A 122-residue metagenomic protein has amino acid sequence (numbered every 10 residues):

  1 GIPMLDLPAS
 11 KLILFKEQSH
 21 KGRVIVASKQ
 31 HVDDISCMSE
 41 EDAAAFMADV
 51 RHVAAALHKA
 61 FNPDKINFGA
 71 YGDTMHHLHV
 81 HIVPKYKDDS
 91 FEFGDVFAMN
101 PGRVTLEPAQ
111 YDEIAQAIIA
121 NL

Functional and structural regions predicted by a protein language model:
G1-L122: HIT superfamily nucleotide-processing domains
